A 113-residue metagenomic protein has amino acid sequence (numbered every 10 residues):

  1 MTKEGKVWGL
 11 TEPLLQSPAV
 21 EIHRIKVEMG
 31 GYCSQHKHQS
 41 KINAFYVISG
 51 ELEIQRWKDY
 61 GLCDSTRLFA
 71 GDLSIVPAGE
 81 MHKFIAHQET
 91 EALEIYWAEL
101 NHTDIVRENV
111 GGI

Functional and structural regions predicted by a protein language model:
M1-R24, Y32-Q35, T66, A70 (+1 more regions): A short, N-terminal "cap"/entry segment at the start of jelly-roll beta-barrel domains of the cupin/DSBH fold
T2-G5, K83-I113: Double-stranded beta-helix
S34, I54-R56, E94: Short hydrophobic/aromatic-rich beta-strand segments that constitute the beta-sheet cores of beta-sandwich/beta-barrel
S40-K58: Glycine- and acidic-residue-biased ligand/ion/polar-headgroup-sensing regions
E51-E53, L73, M81, E89-E91: Structural motif
K58-G79: Short acidic-glycine-tyrosine-enriched beta hairpin
